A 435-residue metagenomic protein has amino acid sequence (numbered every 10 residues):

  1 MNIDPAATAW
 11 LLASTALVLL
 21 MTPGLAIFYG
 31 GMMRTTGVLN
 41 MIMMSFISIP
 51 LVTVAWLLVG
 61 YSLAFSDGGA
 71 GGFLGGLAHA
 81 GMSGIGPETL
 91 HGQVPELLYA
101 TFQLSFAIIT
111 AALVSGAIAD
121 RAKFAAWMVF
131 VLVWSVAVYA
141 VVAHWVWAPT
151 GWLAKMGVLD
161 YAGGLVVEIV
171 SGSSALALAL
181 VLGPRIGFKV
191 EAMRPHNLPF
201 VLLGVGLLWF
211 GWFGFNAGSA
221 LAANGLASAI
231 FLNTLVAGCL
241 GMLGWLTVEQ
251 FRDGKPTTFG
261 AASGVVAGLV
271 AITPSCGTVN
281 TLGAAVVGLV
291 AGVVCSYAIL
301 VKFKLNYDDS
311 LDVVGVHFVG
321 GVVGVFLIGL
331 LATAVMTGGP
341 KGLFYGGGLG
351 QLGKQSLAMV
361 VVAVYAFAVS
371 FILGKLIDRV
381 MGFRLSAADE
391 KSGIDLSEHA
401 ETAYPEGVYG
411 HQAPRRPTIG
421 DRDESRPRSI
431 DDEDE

Functional and structural regions predicted by a protein language model:
M1-E435: Glycine- and aromatic-enriched membrane alpha-helices
